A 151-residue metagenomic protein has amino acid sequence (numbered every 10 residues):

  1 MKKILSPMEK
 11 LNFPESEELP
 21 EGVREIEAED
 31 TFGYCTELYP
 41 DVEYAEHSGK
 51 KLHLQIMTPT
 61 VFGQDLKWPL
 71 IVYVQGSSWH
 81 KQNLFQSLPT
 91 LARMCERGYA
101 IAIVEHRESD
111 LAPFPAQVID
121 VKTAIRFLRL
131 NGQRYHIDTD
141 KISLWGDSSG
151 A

Functional and structural regions predicted by a protein language model:
P7-L66: N-terminal cap/lid segment of alpha/beta-hydrolase-fold proteins
T60, S77, A100, E105-S109: Short beta-to-alpha linker loops that shape the active-site pocket of alpha/beta-hydrolase fold enzymes
D65-S77: Short beta-strand element of the alpha/beta-hydrolase
L66, R129-S148: Gly/Ser-rich "nucleophile elbow"/oxyanion-hole loop immediately N-terminal to the catalytic nucleophile in hydrolases
K81-F85, L111-A112: Short N-terminal helix/helix-N-cap motif within the alpha/beta-hydrolase-1
N83-I103: Short amphipathic alpha-helix adjacent to the substrate-entry channel of hydrolases
P113-Q133: Alpha/beta-hydrolase active-site loop
A151: Residues forming the Rossmann-fold NAD(P)(H) cofactor-binding site
